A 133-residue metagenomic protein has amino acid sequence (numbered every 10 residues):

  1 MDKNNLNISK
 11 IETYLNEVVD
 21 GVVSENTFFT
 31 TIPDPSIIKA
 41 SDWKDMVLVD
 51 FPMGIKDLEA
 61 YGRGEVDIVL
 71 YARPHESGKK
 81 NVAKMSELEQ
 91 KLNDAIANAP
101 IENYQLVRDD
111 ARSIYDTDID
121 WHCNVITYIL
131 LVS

Functional and structural regions predicted by a protein language model:
M1-T27, D50-S133: Charged, amphipathic alpha-helical segments and their flanking helix caps
F28-S41: Short acidic low-complexity segments
S41-P52: A short, hydrophobic beta-strand-centered structural micro-motif
